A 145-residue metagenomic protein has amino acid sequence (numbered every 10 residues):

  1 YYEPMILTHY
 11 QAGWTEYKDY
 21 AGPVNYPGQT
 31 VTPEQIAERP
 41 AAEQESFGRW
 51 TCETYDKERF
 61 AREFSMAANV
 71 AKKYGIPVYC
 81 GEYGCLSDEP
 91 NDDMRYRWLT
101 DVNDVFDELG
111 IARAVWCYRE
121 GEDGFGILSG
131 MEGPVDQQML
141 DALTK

Functional and structural regions predicted by a protein language model:
Y1-K145: Substrate-binding clefts and catalytic carboxylate motifs of secreted carbohydrate-active enzymes
